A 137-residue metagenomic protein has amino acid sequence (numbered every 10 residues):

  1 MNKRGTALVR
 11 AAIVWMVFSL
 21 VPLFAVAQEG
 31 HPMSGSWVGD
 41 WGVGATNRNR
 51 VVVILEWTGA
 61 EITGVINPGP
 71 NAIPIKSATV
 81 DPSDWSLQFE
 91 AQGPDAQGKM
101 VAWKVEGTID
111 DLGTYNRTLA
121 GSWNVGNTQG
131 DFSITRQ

Functional and structural regions predicted by a protein language model:
M1-L8: N-terminal secretory signal peptides that target proteins for export/translocation
A11-P22: Bacterial N-terminal signal peptides
L23-A27: Sec/Tat signal peptide C-region and signal peptidase I cleavage site
Q28-Q137: Central antiparallel beta-sheet cores of small beta-barrel/beta-sandwich binding domains
